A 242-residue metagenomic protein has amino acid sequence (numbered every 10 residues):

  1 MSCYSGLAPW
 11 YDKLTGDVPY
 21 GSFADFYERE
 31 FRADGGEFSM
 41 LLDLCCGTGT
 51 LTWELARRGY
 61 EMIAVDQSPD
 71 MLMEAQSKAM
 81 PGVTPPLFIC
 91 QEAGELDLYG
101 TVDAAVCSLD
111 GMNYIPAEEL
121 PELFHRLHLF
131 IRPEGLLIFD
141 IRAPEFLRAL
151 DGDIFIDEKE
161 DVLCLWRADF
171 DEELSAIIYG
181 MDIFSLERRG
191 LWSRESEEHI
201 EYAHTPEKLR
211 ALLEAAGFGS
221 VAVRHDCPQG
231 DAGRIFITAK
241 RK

Functional and structural regions predicted by a protein language model:
M1-G36: Conserved class I S-adenosyl-L-methionine
F38-C45: Conserved class I S-adenosyl-L-methionine
T50-E95: Class I SAM-dependent methyltransferase SAM/SAH-binding core
D97-A104: A short acidic, Gly/Pro-enriched loop at the edge of an enzyme's catalytic core that lines a small-molecule cofactor
S108-D110: Residues lining the SAM
E118, I138-K208: SAM-dependent methyltransferase
P121-P133: A short glycine-rich, Lys/Arg-flanked "PGG" loop and its adjoining helix->strand segment in the class I
P206-K242: C-terminal lobe and adjacent flexible extensions of AdoMet/dcAdoMet transferase-like proteins
